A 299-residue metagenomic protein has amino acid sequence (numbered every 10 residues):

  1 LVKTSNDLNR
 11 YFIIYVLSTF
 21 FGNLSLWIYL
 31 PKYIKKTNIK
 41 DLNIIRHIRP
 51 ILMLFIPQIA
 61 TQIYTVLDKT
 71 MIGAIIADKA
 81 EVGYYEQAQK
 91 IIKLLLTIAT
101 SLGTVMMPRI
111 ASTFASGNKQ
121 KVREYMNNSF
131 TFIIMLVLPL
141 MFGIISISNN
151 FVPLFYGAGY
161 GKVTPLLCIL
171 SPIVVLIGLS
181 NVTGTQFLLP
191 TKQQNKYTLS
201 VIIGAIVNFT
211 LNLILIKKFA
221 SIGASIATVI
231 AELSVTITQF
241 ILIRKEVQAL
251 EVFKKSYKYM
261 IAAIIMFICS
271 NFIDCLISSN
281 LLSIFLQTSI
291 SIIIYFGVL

Functional and structural regions predicted by a protein language model:
S5, I76-K79, P190-T191, K218: Helix-loop interface residues and adjacent transmembrane-helix termini in multi-pass membrane transporters, primarily
L8-I14, L24-T65, V105, R109-E124 (+1 more regions): Interhelical loop/hinge segments that connect adjacent transmembrane helices in multipass membrane
R10, R49-P57, I91-K93, T104 (+7 more regions): Short alpha-helical transmembrane interface motifs in multi-pass membrane proteins
Y11-I28, P57, T61-Q62, T100-G103 (+4 more regions): Short runs within selected transmembrane alpha-helices of multi-pass transporters and secretion channels
T19, L52-I75, K79, S291-I292: Signature of the first transmembrane helix
P57-V66, F142, F209-L213, I264-S279: Hydrophobic alpha-helical transmembrane segments in multi-pass integral membrane proteins
Y84-I202: Specific pore-lining/lateral-gate transmembrane helices of multi-pass inner-membrane transport and insertion machines
G204, K254-L299: Transmembrane alpha-helical segments of multi-pass transport proteins
